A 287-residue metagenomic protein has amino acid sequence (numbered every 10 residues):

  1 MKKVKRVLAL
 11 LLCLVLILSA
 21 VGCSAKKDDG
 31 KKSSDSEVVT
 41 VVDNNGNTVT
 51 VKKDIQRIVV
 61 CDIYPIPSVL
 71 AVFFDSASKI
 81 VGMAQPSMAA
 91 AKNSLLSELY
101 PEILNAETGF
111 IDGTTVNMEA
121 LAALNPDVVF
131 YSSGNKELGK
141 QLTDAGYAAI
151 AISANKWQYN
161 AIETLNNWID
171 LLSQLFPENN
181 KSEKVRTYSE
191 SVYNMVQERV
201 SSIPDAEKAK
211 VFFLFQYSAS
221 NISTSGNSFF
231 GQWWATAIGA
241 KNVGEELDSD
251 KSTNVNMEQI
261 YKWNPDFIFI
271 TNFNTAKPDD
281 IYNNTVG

Functional and structural regions predicted by a protein language model:
V4-A25: Sec-dependent N-terminal signal peptides of Gram-positive bacterial secreted proteins and lipoproteins
C23-V72, N180-L214: Bacterial Sec-exported substrate-binding components of ABC uptake systems
N44-G46, L104-M118, D248-M257: Short helix-initiation/N-cap motifs at beta->coil->alpha
V59-C61, V81-A84, V128-S132, A149-S153 (+4 more regions): Structural recognition of the beta-strand scaffold that forms the well-ordered cores of secreted hydrolase catalytic
C61-A120, V128: A short, structured surface patch at a secondary-structure boundary
M118-Y131, M257-F273: Proline-aspartate-enriched helix->loop->beta-strand connector
L138-S220, G244-E245: Extracytoplasmic substrate-binding proteins
T224-K251: Alpha-helical, coiled-coil/dimerization segments enriched in small aliphatic residues
